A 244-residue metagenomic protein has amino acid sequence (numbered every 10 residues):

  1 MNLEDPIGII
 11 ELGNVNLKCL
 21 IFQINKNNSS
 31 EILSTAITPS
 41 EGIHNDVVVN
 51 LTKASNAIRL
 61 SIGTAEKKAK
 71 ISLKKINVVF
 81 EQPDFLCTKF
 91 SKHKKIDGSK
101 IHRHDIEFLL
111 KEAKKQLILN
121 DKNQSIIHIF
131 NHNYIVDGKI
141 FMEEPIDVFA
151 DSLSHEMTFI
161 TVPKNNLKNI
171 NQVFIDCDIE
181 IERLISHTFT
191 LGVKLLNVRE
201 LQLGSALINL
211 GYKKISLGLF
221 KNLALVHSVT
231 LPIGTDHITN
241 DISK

Functional and structural regions predicted by a protein language model:
M1-N16, L20-K75, F80-A206, A224-V226 (+1 more regions): Nucleotide/phosphate-binding catalytic cleft detector across ATP-hydrolyzing and phosphate-transferring enzymes
L203-D241: Glycine-rich phosphate-binding loop of actin/hexokinase-like ATP-binding domains
K244: Active-site core segments that coordinate phosphate-bearing ligands/cofactors across diverse enzyme families
